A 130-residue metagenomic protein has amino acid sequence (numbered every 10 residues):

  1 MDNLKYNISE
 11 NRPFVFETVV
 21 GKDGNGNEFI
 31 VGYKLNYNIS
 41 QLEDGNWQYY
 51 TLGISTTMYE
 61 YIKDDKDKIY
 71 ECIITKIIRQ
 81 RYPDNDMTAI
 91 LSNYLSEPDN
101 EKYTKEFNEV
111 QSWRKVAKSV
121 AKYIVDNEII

Functional and structural regions predicted by a protein language model:
M1-I130: A preference for well-ordered globular domain cores that mediate specific macromolecular interactions or catalysis
